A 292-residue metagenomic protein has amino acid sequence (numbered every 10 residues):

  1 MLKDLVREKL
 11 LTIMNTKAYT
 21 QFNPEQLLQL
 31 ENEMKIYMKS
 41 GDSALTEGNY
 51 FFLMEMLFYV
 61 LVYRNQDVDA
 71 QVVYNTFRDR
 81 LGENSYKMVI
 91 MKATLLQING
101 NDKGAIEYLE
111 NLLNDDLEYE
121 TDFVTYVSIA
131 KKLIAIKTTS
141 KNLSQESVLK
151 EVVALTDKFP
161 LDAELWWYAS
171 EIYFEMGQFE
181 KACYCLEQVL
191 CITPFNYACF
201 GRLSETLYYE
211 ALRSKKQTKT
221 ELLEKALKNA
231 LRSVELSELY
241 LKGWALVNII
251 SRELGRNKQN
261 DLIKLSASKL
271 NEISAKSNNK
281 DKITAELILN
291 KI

Functional and structural regions predicted by a protein language model:
M1-D69, N278, I283, L287: N-terminal alpha-helical scaffold/docking segments in eukaryotic complex subunits
K17-A18, V62-N65, G100, T139-N142 (+4 more regions): Short coil/turn linking the two alpha-helices of tandem helical-hairpin repeats
L53, Y86-M88, T121-T125, I129 (+3 more regions): TPR alpha-solenoid repeat register
M56-L57, K92, L133, A169 (+3 more regions): Structural register within alpha-helical repeat arrays
F77, L112, A154-L155, Q188-V189 (+1 more regions): Canonical positions in the second alpha-helix
G82-E83, L117, V124, P160 (+2 more regions): Short coil turns that delineate tetratricopeptide repeat
K219-I292: Long, ordered, amphipathic alpha-helical scaffolds
